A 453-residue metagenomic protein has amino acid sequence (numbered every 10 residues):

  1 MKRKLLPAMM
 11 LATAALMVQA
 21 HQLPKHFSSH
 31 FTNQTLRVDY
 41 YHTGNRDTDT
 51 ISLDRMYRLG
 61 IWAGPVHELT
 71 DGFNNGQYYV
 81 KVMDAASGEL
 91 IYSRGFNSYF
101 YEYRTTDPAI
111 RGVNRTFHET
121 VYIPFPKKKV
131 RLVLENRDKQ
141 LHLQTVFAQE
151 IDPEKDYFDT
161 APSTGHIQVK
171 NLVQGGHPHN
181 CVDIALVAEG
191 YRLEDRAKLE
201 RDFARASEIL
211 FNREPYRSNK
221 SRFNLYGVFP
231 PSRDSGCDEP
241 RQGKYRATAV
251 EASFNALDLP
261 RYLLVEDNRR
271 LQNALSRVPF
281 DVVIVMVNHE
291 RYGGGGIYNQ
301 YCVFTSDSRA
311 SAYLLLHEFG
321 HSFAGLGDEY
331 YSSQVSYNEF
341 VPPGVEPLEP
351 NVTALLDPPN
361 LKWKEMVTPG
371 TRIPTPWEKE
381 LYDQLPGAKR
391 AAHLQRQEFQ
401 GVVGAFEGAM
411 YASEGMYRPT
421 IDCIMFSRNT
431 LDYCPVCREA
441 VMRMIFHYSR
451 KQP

Functional and structural regions predicted by a protein language model:
L11-Q19: Hydrophobic h-region of N-terminal signal peptides that target proteins for export in Gram-negative bacteria
H21-H118: N-terminal prosegments of processed precursors
P24, S29-H42, R46-T48, Y330-P453: Replace "(M1/M4/M9/M12/WLM)" with "(e.g., M1/M4/M8/M9/M12/M26/WLM)" and add "not limited to" to clarify scope
I110-P178: Extended acidic/polar, glycine-enriched regions that form or flank non-catalytic beta-rich accessory modules
E154-E214, G227-S235: Fold-level signature of zinc-dependent metallopeptidase catalytic domains
K198, G295-L316: Short pre-active-site segment immediately N-terminal to the catalytic Zn-binding motif
R222-Y298: Active-site-proximal segments of metallohydrolase catalytic domains
A312-E329: Active-site recognition of the HExxH zinc-binding catalytic motif
